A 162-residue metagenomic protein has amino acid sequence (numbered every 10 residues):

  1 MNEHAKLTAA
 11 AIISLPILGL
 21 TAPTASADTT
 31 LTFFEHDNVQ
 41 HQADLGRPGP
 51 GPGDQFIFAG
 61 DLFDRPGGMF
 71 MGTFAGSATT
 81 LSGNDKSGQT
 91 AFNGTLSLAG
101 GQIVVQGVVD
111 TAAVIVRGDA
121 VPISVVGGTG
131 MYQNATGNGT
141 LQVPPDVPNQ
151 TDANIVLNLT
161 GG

Functional and structural regions predicted by a protein language model:
M1-A9: Bacterial N-terminal signal peptides that target proteins for export
T8-A10, A120-V121: Short hydrophobic/aromatic segments of transmembrane alpha-helices and their interfaces
A10-L20: Bacterial N-terminal signal peptides
A22-A27: Sec/Tat signal peptide C-region and signal peptidase I cleavage site
D28-G162: Beta-strand-enriched cores of mature, soluble protein domains
